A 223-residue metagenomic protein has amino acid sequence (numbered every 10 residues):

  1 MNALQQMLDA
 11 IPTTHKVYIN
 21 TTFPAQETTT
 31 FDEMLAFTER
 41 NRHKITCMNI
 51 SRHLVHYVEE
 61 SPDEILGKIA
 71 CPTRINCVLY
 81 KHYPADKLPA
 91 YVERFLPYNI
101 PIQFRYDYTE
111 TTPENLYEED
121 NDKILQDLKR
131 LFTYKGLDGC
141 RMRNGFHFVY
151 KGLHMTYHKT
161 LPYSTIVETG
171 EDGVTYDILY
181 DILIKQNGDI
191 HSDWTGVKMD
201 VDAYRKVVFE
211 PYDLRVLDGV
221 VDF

Functional and structural regions predicted by a protein language model:
M1-A3, L8-T30, R40-P62, P72-K81 (+1 more regions): Core AdoMet radical
Q5-P12, L35, E39, G67 (+1 more regions): A structural alpha-helix within SAM-dependent methyltransferase catalytic domains
T28-T38, P84-E93: Short, acidic/polar
T30, A36, L131, G145-H147 (+1 more regions): Intrinsic disorder/low-structure terminal segments
I50-D177, I182, Q186-N187, H191 (+1 more regions): Radical SAM enzyme [4Fe-4S]-AdoMet core and its adjacent flexible, acidic and glycine-rich loops/tails across
T195-D222: A short, polar/charged loop-to-alpha-helix boundary motif
